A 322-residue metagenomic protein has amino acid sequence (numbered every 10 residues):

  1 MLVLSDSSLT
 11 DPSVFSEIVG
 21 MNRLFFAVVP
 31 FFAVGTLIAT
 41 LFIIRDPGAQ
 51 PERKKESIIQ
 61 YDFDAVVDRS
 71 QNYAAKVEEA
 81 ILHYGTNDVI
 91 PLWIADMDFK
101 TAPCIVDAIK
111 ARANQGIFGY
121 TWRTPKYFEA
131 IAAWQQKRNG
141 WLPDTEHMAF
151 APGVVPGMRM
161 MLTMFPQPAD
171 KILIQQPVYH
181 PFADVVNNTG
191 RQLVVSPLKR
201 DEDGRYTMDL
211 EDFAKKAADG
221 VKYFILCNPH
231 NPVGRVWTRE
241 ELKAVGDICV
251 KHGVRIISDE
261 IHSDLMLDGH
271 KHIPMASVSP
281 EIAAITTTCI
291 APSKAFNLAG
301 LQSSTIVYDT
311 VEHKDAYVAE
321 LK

Functional and structural regions predicted by a protein language model:
L2-P12: Transmembrane alpha-helix termini and helix-breaking/packing motifs in multi-pass membrane transporters
P12-R23: Membrane-interfacial helix-loop-helix junctions in multi-pass membrane proteins
R23-T40: Symmetry-related core transmembrane helices of the 12-TM Major Facilitator Superfamily/SLC fold
I43-K54: Intrinsic disorder in cytosolic terminal tails and internal cytosolic loops of multi-pass membrane transporters
Y61-G153, M160: N-terminal small-domain helix-loop-helix segment of the aminotransferase-like
D107, P280-K322: Conserved core segment of the aminotransferase class I/II
F118-D247, D264-L265, G269-T287: Conserved core of the PLP fold type I
E260: Walker B catalytic acidic pair
